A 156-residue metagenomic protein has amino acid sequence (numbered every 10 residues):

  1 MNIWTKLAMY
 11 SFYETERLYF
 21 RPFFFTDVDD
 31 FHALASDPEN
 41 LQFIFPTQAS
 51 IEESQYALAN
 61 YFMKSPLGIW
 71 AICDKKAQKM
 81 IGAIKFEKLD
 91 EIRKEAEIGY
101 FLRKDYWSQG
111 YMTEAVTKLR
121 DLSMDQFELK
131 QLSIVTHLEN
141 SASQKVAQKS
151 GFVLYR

Functional and structural regions predicted by a protein language model:
M1-Q42, I69-R156: Acyl-donor (CoA/ACP) binding surface of acyl/acetyltransferases
E39-N60: Conserved GNAT-fold acetyl-CoA-binding loop/helix
A59-A71: A short helix-loop-beta-strand connector motif used in the catalytic cores of GNAT acetyltransferases and, in some
